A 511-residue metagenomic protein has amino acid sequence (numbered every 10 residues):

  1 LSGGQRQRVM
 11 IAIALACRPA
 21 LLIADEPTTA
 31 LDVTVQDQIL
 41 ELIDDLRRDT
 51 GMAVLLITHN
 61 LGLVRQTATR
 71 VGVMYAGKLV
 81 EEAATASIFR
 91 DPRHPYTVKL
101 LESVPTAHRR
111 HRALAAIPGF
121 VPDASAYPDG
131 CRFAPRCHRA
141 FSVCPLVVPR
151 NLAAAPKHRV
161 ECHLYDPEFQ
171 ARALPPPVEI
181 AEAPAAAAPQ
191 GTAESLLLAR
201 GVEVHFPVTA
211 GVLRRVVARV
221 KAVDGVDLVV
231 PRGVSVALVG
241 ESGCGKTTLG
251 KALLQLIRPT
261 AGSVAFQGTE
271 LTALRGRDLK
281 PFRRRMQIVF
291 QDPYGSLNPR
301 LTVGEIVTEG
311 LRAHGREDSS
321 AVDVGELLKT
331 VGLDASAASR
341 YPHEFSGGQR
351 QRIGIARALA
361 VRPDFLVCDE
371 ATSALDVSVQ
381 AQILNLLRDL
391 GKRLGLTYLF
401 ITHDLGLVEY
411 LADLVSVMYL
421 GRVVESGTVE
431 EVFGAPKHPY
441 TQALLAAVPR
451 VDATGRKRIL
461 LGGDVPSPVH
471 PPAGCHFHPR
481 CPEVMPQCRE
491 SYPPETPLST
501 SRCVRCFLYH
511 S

Functional and structural regions predicted by a protein language model:
L1, Q5, Y341-F345, Q349: Conserved ABC ATPase signature
A16-A20, A360-D364: A short, proline-enriched helix->beta-strand linker immediately N-terminal to the Walker B motif in ABC-type P-loop
I23, P27, L31-A113, V367 (+2 more regions): P-loop NTP-binding/switch modules centered on Walker-like glycine-rich loops
A84-S195, V208-L213, T428-S511: Short catalytic/signature loops enriched in Gly
R90, R110, A321, L327-H343 (+3 more regions): Conserved ABC nucleotide-binding domain
L101-E102, E270, S319-S336, L445-A446: Conserved ABC ATPase "signature" region
G262-E270, F282: Conserved ABC transporter NBD signature motif
